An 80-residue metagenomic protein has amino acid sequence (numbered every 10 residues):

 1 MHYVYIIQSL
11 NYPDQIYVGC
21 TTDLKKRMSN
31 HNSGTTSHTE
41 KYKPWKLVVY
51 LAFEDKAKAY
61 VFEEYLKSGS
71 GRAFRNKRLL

Functional and structural regions predicted by a protein language model:
M1-S37, K43, L47-K67, R72 (+1 more regions): GIY-YIG nuclease catalytic motif and its immediate N-terminal context
